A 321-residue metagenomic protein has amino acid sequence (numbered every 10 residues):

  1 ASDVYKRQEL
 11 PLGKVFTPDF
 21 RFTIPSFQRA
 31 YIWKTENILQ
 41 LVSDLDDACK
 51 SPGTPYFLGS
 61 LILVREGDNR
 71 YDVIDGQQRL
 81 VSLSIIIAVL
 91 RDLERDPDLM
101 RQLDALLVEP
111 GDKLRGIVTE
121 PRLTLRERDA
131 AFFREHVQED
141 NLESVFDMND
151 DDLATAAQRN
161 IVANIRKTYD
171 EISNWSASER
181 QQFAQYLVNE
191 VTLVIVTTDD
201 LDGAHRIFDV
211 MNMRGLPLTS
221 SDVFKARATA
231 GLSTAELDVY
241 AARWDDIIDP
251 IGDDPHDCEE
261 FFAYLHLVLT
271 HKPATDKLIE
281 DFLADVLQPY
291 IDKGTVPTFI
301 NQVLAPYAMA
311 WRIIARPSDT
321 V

Functional and structural regions predicted by a protein language model:
A1-Y5: Short, small-residue-biased leader/transition segments that mark boundaries at the very start of proteins
K6-I74, Q78, Q181, L193-V194: Short alpha-helix boundary/capping and kink motifs at helix termini
E36, Q78-I85, V188, D202-R206: Short, well-structured alpha-helical interface segments that form or flank functional binding sites
S51-G53, L93-P97, R214-L218: Secondary-structure transition/capping motifs at alpha-helix termini and the adjoining loop/turn into the next element
I74-Q77, S84-I86, L103, I195-T197 (+1 more regions): Glycine-rich, histidine-containing beta strand-loop boundary motifs that form or position
L80-D96: Short active-site loop/helix that positions an aromatic residue
R101-H136: Extended charged low-complexity segments that act as oligomerization/scaffolding linkers
R126-V321: Polyanionic (Asp/Glu-rich) segments that form extended negatively charged tracts
